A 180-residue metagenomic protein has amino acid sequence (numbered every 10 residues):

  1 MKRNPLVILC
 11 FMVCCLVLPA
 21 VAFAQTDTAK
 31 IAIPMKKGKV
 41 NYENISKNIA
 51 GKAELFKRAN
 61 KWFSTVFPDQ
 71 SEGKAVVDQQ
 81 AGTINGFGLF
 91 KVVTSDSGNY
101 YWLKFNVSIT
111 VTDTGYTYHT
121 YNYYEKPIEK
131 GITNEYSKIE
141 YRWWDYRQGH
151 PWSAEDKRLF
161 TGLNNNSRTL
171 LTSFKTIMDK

Functional and structural regions predicted by a protein language model:
M1-T28, F174: Bacterial Sec-dependent N-terminal signal peptides
V21-K180: Ser/Thr-rich, low-complexity intrinsically disordered terminal regions
